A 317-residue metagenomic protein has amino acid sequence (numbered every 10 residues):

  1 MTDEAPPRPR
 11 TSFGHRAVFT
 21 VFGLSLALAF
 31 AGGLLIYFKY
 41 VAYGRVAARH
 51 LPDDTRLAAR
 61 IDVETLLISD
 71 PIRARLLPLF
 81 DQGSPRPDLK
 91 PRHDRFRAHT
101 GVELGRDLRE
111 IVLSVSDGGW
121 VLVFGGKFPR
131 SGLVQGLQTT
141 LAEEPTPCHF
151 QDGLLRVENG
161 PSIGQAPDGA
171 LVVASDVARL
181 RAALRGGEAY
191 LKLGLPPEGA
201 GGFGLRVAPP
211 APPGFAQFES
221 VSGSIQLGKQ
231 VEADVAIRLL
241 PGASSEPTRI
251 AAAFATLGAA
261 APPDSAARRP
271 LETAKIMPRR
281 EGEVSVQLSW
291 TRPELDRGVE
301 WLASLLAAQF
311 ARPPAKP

Functional and structural regions predicted by a protein language model:
M1-G14: N-terminal Lys/Arg-rich, disordered targeting/topogenic segments
V18-I36: Hydrophobic membrane-insertion alpha-helices, especially the h-region of bacterial N-terminal signal peptides
L35-L57: Ser/Thr/Pro/Gly-rich low-complexity linker/stalk segments immediately outside membranes or between
A42, K127-R130, D176-R179, L240-S244 (+1 more regions): Helix N-cap motif at beta-to-alpha junctions
L57-A59, W120-G126, F203, E219-I225 (+2 more regions): One face of beta-strands
S69-L104, E143-R238, G242-R268, L306-P317: An internal, short helix-loop-strand segment that often contains or flanks glycine-aspartate motifs
S116-P145, G242-R249: Long, charged/polar, surface-exposed segments that mediate recognition or autoinhibition
A260-P317: A cross-kingdom marker for long, charged
